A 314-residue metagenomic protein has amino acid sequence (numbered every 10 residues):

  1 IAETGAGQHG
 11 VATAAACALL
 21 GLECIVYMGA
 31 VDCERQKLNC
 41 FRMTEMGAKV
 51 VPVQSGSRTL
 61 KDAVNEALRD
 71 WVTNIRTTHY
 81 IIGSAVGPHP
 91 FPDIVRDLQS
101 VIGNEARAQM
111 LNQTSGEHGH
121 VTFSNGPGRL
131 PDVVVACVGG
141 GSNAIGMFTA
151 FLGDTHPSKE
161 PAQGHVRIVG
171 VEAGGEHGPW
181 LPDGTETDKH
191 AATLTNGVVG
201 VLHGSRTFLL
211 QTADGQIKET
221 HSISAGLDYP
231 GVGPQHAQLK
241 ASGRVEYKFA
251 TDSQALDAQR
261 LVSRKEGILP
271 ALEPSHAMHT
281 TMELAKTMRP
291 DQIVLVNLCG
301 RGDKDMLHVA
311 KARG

Functional and structural regions predicted by a protein language model:
I1-A16, L20-G29, E117, S124 (+2 more regions): A short, small-residue-rich loop immediately preceding and capping a beta-strand
I1-H9, G56, Q99, V135-G140 (+4 more regions): Active-site nucleophile and cofactor-binding loops and adjacent substrate-binding regions of central metabolic enzymes
H9-E66, W180-N196, D305-A312: Active-site-proximal loop->helix
V11-E23, F148-H156, H279-R289: Alpha-helix C-terminal capping segments
M28, Q54, I81-A85, A136-G139 (+3 more regions): Short beta-strand segments
K61-R96, Q113-G119, F123, P127-G128 (+4 more regions): Active-site/ligand-binding loops adjacent to catalytic centers
V101-Q113, E283-L284: Phosphate/ATP-binding catalytic cores across multiple sugar-kinase/actin-like superfamilies, primarily ASKHA
V138-S142, G146, D252-R313: Claisen-condensing/thiolase-fold acyl-transfer catalytic domains that form or cleave C-C bonds in fatty acid
